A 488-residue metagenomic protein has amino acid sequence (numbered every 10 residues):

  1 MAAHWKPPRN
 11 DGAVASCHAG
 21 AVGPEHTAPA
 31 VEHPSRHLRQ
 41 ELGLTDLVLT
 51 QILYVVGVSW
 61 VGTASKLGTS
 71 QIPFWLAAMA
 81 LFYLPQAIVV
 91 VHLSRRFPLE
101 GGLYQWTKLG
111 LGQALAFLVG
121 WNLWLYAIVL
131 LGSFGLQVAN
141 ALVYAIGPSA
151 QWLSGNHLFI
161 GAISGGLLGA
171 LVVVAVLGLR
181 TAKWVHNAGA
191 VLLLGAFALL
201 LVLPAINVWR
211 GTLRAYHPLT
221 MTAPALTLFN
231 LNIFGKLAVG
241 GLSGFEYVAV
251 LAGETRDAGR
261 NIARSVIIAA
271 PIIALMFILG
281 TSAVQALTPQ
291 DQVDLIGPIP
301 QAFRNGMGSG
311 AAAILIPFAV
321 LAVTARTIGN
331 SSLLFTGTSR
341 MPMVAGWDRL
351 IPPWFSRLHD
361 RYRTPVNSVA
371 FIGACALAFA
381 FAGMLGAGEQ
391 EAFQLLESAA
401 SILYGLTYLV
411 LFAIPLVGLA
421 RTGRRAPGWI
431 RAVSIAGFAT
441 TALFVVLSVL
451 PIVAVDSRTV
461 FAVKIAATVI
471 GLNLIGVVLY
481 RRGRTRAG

Functional and structural regions predicted by a protein language model:
M1-A77, Y83-V90, E100, P218-L219 (+3 more regions): Membrane-interface "cap" regions at the ends of multi-pass membrane proteins
P7, D11, S16, V31-P34 (+8 more regions): Helix-loop-helix connectors at the membrane interface of multi-pass transporters/channels
S16, W75, Q394, A399-Y404 (+1 more regions): A generic transmembrane alpha-helix motif of multi-pass inner-membrane proteins
H33, I72-P73, A150-F159, N187-P317: Helix-loop-helix junctions that connect adjacent transmembrane segments in multi-pass membrane transporters
R39-Q51, G112-L125, I163-L167, P224-A238 (+4 more regions): Select transmembrane alpha-helical segments in multipass membrane proteins
S65-L67, L84-L168, V173-V176, T324-M341 (+2 more regions): Hydrophobic transmembrane alpha-helices that form the core helical bundles of multi-pass secondary transporters
Q105-T107, G112, Y144-S149, S265-S332 (+1 more regions): TM-loop-TM module centered on a large, flexible mid-protein loop between adjacent transmembrane helices in multi-pass
I160-L213, V266-P271, S401-V410, T422-F438 (+1 more regions): Membrane-interface loop-to-helix entry segments
